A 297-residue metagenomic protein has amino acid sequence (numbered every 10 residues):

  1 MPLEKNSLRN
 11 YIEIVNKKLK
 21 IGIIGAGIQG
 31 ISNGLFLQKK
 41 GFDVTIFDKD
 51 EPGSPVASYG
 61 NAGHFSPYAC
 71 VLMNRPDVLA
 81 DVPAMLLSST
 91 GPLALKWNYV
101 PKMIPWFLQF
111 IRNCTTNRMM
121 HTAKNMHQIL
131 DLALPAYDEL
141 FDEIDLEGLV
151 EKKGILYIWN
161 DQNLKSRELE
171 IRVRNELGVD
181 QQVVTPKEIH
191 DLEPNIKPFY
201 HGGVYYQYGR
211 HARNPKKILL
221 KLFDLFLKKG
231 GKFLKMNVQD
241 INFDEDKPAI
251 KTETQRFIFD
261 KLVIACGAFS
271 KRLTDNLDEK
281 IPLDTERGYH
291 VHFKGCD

Functional and structural regions predicted by a protein language model:
P2-I21, K39-K40: Extreme N-terminal leader/targeting segments of oxidoreductases
L8, I12, A26, S32 (+5 more regions): Flavin (primarily FAD) cofactor-binding/catalytic cores of flavoenzymes
L19-T45: N-terminal Rossmann-like FAD-binding beta1-loop-alpha1 element of flavoenzymes
K39-Y59: Glycine-rich FAD pyrophosphate-binding loop
D50-V56, T252-C296: Central helical "cap/lid" subdomain
G60-H127: Glycine-rich active-site loop/strand segments that organize a redox cofactor
I104-D224: Rossmann-like flavin
P186-E188, L192, L234-P248: A conserved short coil-to-beta-strand element within the FAD-binding core of flavoproteins
